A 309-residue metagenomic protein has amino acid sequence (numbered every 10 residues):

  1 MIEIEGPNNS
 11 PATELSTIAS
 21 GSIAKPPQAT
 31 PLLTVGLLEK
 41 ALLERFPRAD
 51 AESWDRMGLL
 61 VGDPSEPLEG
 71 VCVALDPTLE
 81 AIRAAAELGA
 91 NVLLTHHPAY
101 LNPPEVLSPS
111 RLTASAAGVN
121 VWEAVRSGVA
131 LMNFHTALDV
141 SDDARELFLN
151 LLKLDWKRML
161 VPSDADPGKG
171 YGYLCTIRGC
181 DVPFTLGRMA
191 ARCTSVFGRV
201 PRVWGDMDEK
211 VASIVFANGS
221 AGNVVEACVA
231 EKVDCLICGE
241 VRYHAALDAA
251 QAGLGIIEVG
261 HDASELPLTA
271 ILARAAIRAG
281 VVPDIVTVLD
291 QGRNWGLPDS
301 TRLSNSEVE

Functional and structural regions predicted by a protein language model:
M1-E309: Hydrophobic structural segments
